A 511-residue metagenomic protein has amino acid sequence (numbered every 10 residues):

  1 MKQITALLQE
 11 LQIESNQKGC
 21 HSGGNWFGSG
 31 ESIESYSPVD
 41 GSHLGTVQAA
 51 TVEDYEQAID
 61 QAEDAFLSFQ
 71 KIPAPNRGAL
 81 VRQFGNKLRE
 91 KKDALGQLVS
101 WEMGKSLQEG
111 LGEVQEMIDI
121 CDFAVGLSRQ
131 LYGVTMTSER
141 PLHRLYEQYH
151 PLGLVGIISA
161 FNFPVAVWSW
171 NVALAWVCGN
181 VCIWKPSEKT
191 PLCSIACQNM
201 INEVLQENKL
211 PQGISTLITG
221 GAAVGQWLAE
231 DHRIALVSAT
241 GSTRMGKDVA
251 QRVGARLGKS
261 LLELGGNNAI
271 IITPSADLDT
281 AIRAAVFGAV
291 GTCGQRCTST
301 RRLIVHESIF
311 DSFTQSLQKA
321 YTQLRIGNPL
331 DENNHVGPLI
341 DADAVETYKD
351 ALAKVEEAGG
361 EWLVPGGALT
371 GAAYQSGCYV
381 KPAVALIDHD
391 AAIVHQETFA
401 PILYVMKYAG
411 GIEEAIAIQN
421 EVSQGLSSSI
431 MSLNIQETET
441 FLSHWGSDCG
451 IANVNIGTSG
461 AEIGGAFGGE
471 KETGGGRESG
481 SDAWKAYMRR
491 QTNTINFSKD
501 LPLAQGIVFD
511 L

Functional and structural regions predicted by a protein language model:
M1-D40: Hydrophobic face of amphipathic alpha-helices that form TPR/SEL1-like repeat modules and related alpha-solenoid
G41, R77, V99, C121 (+9 more regions): Residue-level signal for inorganic ion chemistry
S42-G45, K209, I234, I271 (+2 more regions): Conserved C-terminal structural/oligomerization subdomain of aldehyde/semialdehyde dehydrogenase
H43-A50, A65-K71, I157, I270-T273 (+5 more regions): Short, well-ordered beta-strand elements within core beta-sheets of diverse protein domains
L44-Y132, L142: Glycine-rich loop-to-alpha-helix module at the N-terminal edge of alpha/beta enzyme cores
D64-S68, N86-D93, G104, G126-Q130 (+10 more regions): Generic secondary-structure signature for well-ordered alpha-helical cores
G133-T280: Rossmann-like NAD(P) dinucleotide-binding subdomain of oxidoreductase/dehydrogenase enzymes
M200-E203, R244-H389, G411-E413, A417 (+3 more regions): ALDH superfamily catalytic-core signature
